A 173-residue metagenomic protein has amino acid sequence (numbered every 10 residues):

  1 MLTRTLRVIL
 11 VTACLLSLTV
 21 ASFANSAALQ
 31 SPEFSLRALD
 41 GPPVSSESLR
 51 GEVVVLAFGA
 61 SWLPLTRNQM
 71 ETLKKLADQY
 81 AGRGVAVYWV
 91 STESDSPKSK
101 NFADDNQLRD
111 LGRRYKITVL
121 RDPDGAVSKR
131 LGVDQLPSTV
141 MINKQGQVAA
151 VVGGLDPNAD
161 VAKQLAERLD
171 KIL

Functional and structural regions predicted by a protein language model:
M1-L10: Bacterial N-terminal signal peptides that target proteins for export
I9-A21: Bacterial N-terminal signal peptides
S22-S46, N68: N-terminal "domain-start" segment that seeds a small globular fold
S46-R67: Short active-site neighborhood of thiol/selenol oxidoreductases, capturing the structured segment around
R67-G112, G125-K129: Structural microenvironment flanking redox-active thiols in thiol-disulfide oxidoreductases
N106-S138, I142: Short, internal strand/loop/helix patches that form the active-site neighborhood or redox-interaction surface
M141-L173: Thiol-/selenol-based redox modules, centered on thioredoxin-like and closely related oxidoreductase domains
